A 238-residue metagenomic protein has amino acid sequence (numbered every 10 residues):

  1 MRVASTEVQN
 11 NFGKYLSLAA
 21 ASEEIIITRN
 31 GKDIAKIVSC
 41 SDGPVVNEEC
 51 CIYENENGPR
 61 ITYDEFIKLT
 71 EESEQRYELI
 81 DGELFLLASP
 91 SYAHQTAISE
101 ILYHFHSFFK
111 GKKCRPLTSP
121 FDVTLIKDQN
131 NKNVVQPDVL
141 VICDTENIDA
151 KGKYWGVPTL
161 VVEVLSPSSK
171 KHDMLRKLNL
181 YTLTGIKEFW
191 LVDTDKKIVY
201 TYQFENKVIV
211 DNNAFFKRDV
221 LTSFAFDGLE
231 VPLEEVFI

Functional and structural regions predicted by a protein language model:
R2-T6, N10-I238: Gly/Pro/Ser/Thr-rich low-complexity, intrinsically disordered segments predominantly at protein N-termini
